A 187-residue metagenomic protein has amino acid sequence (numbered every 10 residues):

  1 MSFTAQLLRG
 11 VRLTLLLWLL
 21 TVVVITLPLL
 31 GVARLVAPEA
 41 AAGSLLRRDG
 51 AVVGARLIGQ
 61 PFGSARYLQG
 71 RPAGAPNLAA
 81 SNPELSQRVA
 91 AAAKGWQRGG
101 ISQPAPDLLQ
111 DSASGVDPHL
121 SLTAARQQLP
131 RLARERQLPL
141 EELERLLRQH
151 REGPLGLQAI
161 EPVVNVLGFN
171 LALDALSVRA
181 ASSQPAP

Functional and structural regions predicted by a protein language model:
F3-V36, G168, D174, R179 (+1 more regions): Charged, well-structured alpha/beta interaction segments
A5, R9, V22, L29-Q128 (+3 more regions): Flexible, solvent-exposed loop/hinge segments and secondary-structure transition points
Q128-A133, L167, L171: Alpha-helical support elements that line or immediately flank enzyme active sites and cofactor-binding pockets
E142-P187: Extracytoplasmic/periplasmic C-terminal soluble domains
